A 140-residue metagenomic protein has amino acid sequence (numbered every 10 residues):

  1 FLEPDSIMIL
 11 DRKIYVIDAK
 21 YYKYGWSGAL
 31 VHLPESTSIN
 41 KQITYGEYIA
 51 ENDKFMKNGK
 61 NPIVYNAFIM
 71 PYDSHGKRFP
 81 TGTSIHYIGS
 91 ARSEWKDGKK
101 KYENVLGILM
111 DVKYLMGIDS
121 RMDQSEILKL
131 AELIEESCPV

Functional and structural regions predicted by a protein language model:
F1-V140: Catalytic core segments in nucleotide and nucleic-acid processing enzymes
